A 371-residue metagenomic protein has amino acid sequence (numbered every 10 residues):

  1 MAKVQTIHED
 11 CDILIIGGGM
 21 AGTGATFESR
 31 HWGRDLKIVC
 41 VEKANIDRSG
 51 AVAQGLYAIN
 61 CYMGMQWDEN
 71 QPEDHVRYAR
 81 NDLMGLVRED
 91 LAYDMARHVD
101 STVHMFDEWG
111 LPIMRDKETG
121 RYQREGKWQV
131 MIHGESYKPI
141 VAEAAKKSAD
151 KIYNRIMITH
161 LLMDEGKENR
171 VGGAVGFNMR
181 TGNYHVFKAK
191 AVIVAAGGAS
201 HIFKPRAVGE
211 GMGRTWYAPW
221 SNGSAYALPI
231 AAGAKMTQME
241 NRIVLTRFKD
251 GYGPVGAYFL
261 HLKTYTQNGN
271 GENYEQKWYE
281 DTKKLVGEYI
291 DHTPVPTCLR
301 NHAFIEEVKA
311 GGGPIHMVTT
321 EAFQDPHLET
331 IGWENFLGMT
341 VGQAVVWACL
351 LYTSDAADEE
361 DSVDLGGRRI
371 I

Functional and structural regions predicted by a protein language model:
E9-C11, G182-A191: Core beta-strand elements of the Rossmann-like FAD/NAD(P) dinucleotide-binding domain in flavoenzyme oxidoreductases
I13-K37: N-terminal Rossmann-like FAD-binding beta1-loop-alpha1 element of flavoenzymes
I16, K188-G197: Short hydrophobic core segments
W32-V52: Glycine-rich FAD pyrophosphate-binding loop
N60-D94: Glycine-rich active-site loop/strand segments that organize a redox cofactor
D100, D107-H160, D164-G172, Q238-S354: Mobile, glycine/GP-rich and aromatic-enriched active-site lid/loop segments adjacent to catalytic centers
V194-G253: Glycine-rich loop(s) and the adjacent beta-strand/alpha-helix scaffold that form part
Y352-I371: Single conserved hydrophobic/aromatic residue that forms the stacking wall/gate of nucleotide- or nucleobase-binding
